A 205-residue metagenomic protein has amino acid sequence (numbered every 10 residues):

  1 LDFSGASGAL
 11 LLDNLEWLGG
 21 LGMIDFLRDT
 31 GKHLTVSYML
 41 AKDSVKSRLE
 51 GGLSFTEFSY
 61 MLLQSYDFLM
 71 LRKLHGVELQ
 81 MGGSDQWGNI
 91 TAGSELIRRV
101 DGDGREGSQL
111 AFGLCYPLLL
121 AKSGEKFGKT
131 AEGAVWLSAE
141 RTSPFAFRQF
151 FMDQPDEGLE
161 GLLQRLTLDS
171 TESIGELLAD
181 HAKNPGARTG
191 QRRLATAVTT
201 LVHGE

Functional and structural regions predicted by a protein language model:
L1-Q86, I90-S94, D101-F112, E125: NTP-dependent nucleotidyl-transfer catalytic core
L96-E205: Conserved nucleotide- and phosphate/pyrophosphate-binding catalytic cores in adenylate/nucleotidyl-handling enzymes
